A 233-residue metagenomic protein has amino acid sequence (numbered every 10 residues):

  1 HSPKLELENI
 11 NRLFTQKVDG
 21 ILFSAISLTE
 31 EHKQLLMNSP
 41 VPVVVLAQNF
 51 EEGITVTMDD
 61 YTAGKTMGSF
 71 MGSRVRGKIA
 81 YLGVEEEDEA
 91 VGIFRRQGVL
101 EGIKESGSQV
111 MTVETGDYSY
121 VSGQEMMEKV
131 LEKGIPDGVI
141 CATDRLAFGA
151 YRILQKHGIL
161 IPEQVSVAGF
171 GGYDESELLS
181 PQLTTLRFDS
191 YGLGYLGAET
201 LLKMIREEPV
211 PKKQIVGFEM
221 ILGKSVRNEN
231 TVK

Functional and structural regions predicted by a protein language model:
H1, I26, Q48-N49: Short, ordered loop/turn segments at secondary-structure junctions
H1-L7: Helix-turn-helix/homeodomain-like alpha-helical modules used for DNA recognition and transcription-factor dimerization
K4, S24-I26, Y151: Short gly/ser/thr-rich secondary-structure transition/capping motifs
E8-T15, E30-E31, M37-K233: Bacterial carbohydrate/catabolite-sensing allosteric modules
I21: Intrinsically disordered, low-complexity polar regions and short flexible loop motifs
